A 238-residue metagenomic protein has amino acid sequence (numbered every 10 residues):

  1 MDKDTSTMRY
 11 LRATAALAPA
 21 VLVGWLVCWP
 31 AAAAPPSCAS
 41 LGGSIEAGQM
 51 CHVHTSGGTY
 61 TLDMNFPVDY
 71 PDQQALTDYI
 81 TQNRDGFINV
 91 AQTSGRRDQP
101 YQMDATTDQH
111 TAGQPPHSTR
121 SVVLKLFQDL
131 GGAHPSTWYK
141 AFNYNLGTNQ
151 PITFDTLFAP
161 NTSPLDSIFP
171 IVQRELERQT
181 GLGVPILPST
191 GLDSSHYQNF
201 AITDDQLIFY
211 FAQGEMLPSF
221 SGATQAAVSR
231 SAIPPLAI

Functional and structural regions predicted by a protein language model:
D2-A16, W25-I238: Compositionally biased intrinsically disordered regions enriched in Thr/Gly
